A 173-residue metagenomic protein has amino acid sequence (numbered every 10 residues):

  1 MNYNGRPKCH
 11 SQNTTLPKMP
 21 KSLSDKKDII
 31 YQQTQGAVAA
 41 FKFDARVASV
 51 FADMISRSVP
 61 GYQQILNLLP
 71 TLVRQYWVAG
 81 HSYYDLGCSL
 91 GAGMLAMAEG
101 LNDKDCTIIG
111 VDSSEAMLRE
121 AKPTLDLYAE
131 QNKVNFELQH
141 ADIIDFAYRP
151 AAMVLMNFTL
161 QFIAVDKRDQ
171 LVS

Functional and structural regions predicted by a protein language model:
C9, L16-A39: N-terminal auxiliary segments of SAM/dcSAM-dependent transferases
G36-A40, V47-I65: Class I SAM-dependent methyltransferase Rossmann-like catalytic core, especially the SAM/SAH-binding loop
G61-G80: Conserved alpha-helix/loop element of class I SAM-dependent methyltransferases that forms part of the SAM/SAH-binding
Y84, S89-I144: Class I SAM-dependent methyltransferase SAM/SAH-binding core
D145-R149: Short conserved loop adjoining the S-adenosyl-L-methionine
L155: A conserved beta-strand element that flanks and buttresses the S-adenosyl-L-methionine
T159: Hydrophobic adenine-recognition pocket in adenosine-nucleotide-binding enzymes
I163-S173: A short, conserved alpha-helix within the catalytic core of class I
